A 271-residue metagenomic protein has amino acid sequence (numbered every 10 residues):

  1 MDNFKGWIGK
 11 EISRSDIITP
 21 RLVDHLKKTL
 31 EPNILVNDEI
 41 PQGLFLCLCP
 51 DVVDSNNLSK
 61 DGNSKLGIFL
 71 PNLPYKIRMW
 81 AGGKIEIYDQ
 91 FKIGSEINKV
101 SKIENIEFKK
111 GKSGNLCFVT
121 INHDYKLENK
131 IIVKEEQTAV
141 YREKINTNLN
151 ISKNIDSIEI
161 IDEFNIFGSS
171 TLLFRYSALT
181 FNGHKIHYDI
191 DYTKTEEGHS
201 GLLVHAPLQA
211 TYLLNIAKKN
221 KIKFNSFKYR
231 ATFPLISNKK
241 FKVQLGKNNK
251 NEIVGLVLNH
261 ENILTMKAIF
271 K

Functional and structural regions predicted by a protein language model:
M1-E96: Hydrophobic, proline/glycine-rich low-complexity stretches
M1-I12, W80-G168, P234-K271: HotDog/MaoC-like acyl-thioester-processing domains
D2-E39, K153-Q209, I216: A contiguous, surface-exposed recognition patch within enzymatic or periplasmic domains that forms
W7, L44-P50, R78-W80, Y125 (+9 more regions): Bulky hydrophobic/aromatic packing residues
L48, A81, I87, I93 (+4 more regions): Generic structural "secondary-structure junction" signal
N57-G67, I85, Q137, S169-T180: Phosphate-binding glycine-rich loops and adjacent basic patches that engage nucleotide phosphates, nucleic-acid
T193-K242, G246-N248, V257-H260, T265: Catalytic-pocket segment enriched in acidic/His residues
